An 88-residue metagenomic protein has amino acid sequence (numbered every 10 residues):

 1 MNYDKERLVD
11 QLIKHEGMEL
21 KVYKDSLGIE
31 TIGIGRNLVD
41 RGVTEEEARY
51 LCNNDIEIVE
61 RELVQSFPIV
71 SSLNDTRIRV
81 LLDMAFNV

Functional and structural regions predicted by a protein language model:
M1-V88: Cell-wall polysaccharide-cleaving catalytic domain and substrate-binding groove, primarily in peptidoglycan/chitin
